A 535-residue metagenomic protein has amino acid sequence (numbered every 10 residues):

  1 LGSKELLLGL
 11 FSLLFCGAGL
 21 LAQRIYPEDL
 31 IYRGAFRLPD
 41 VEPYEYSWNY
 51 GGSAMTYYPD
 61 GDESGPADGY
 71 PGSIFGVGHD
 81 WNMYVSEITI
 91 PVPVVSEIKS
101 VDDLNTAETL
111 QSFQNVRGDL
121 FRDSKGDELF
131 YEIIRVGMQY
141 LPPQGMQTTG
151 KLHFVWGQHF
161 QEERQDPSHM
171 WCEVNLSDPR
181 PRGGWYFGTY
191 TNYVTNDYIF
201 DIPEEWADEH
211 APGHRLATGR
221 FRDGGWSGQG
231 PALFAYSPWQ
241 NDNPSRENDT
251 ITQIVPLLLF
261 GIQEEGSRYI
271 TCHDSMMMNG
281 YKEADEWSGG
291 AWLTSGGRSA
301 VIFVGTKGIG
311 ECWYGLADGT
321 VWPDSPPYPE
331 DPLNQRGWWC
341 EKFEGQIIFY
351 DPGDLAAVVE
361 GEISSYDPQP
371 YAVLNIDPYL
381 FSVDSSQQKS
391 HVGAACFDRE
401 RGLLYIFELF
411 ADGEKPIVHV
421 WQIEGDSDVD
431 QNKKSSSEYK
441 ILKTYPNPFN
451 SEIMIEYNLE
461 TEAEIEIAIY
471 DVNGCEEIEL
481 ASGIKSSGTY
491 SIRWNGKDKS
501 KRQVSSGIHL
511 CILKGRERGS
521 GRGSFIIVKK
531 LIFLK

Functional and structural regions predicted by a protein language model:
L1-L8: Bacterial N-terminal signal peptides that target proteins for export
L8-G17: Bacterial N-terminal signal peptides
A22-G425: Sequence/structural signature of beta-propeller domains
D29, E400-R401, D428-N432, N473 (+1 more regions): Residue-level recognition of short loop/turn positions
I31, N473-E476, T489, R502: Residue-level signal for well-ordered, solvent-exposed loop/turn and beta-edge residues enriched in charged/polar side
A35, V373, E479-S482, S506 (+1 more regions): Residue-level detector of high-confidence beta-strand sites
D430-Y445, F449-D471, E479-S482, S491-K497 (+1 more regions): Glycine-centered coil/turn sites that cap beta-strands in beta-rich domains
S487, S491-R493, R502-K535: C-terminal tail/sorting-segment detector
